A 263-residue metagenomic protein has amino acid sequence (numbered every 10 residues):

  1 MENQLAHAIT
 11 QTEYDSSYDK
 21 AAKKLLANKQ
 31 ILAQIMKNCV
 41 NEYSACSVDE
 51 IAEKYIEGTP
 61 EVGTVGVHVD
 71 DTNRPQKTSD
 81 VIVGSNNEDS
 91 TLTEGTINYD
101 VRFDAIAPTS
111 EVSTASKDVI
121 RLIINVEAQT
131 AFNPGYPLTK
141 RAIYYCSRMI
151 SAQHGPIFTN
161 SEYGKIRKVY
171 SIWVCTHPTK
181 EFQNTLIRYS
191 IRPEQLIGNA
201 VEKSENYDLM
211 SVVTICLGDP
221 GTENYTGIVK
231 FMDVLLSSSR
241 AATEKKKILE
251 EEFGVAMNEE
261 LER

Functional and structural regions predicted by a protein language model:
M1-R263: Elongated, amphipathic alpha-helical interaction scaffolds
